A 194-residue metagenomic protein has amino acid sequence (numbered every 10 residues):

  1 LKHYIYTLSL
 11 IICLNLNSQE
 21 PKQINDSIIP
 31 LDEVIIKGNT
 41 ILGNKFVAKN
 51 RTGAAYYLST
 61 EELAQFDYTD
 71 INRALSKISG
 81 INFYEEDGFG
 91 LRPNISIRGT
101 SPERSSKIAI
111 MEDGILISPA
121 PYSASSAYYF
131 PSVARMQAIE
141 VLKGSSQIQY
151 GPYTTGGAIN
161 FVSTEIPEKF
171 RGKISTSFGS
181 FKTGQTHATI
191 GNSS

Functional and structural regions predicted by a protein language model:
L1-Q23, L31: Bacterial Sec-dependent N-terminal signal peptides
L31, N50-A55, I78, G90-R92 (+4 more regions): Extracytoplasmic
V34-F66, L91-N94: N-terminal periplasmic "start-of-domain" segments of outer-membrane beta-barrel proteins
G38-T40, I97-S101, E112-G114, K143 (+2 more regions): Flexible glycine-/small-residue-rich
V47, N72-P119, Q137: Extracytoplasmic beta-strand/coil segments of soluble accessory domains associated with Gram-negative outer-membrane
L63, L75, A138-E140, I159-F161: Non-catalytic regulatory/gating segments with a bias toward low-complexity or hydrophobic composition
I115-K143: Short acidic/polar hinge/loop motifs at secondary-structure boundaries that mediate gating or recognition
P119-Y122, R135-Q137, I148-S194: Outer-membrane beta-barrel translocator/receptor signature
